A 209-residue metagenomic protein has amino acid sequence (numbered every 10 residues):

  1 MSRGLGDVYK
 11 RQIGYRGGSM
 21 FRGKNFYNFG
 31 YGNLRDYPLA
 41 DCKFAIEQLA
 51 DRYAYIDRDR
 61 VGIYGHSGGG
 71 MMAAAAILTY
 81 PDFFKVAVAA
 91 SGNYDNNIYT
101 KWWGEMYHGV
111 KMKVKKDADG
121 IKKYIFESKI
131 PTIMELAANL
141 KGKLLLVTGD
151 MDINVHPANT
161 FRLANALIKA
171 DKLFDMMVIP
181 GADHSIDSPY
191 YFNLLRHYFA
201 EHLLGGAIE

Functional and structural regions predicted by a protein language model:
M1-Y9: Single conserved hydrophobic/aromatic residue that forms the stacking wall/gate of nucleotide- or nucleobase-binding
G14-E209: Active-site-proximal cap/loop segments of hydrolase catalytic domains
